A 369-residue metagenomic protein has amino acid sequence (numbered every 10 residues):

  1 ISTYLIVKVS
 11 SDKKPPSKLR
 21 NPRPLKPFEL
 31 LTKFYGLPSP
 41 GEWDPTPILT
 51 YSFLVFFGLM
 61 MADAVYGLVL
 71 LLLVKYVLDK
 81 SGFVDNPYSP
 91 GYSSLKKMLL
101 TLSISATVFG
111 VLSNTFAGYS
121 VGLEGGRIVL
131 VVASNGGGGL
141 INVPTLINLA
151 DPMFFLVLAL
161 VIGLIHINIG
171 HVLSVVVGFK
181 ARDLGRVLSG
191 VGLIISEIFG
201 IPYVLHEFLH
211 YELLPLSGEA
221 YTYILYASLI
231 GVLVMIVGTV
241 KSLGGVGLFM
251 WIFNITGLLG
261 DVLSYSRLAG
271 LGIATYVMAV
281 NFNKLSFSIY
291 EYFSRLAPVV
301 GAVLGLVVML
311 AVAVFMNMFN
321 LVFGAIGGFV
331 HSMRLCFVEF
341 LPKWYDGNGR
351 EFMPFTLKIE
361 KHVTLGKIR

Functional and structural regions predicted by a protein language model:
I1-R369: Conserved, carboxylate-rich catalytic/transport cores that coordinate ions
